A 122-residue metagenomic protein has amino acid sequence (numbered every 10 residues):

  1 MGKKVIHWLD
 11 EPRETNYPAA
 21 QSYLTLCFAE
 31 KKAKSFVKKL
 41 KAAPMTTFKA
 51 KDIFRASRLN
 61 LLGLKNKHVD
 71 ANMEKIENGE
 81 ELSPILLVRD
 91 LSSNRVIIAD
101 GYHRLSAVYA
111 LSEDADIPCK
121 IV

Functional and structural regions predicted by a protein language model:
M1-L64: An acidic, glycine-rich, mixed-charge low-complexity segment common to nucleic-acid enzymes
K3, W8, I85-L87, I98 (+1 more regions): Generic preference for hydrophobic/aromatic residues in regular secondary structure cores
K39-I97: Short alpha-helix boundary/capping and kink motifs at helix termini
S83, L105, A115: Glycine-centered loop/turn positions within well-structured domains that cap or flank conserved ligand/cofactor-binding
D90, G101, V122: Short, loop-centered acidic/histidine patches that primarily coordinate divalent metals
R95-Y109: A sequence-level detector for short glycine-anchored, His/Arg-bearing signature motifs that mark catalytic or binding
V108-V122: Short, Lys/Arg-rich amphipathic alpha-helical interaction segments that bind nucleic acids or acidic protein surfaces
